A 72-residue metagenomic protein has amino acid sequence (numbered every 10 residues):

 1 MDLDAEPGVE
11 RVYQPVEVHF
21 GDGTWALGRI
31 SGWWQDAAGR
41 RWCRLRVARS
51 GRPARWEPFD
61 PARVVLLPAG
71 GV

Functional and structural regions predicted by a protein language model:
L3-A5, E10-G23, S31-A62: Basic/aromatic-rich interaction segments and small domains that mediate binding to polyanionic partners
P7, L67-V72: Acidic, negatively charged sequence signal that fires either on conserved catalytic/metal-binding carboxylates
